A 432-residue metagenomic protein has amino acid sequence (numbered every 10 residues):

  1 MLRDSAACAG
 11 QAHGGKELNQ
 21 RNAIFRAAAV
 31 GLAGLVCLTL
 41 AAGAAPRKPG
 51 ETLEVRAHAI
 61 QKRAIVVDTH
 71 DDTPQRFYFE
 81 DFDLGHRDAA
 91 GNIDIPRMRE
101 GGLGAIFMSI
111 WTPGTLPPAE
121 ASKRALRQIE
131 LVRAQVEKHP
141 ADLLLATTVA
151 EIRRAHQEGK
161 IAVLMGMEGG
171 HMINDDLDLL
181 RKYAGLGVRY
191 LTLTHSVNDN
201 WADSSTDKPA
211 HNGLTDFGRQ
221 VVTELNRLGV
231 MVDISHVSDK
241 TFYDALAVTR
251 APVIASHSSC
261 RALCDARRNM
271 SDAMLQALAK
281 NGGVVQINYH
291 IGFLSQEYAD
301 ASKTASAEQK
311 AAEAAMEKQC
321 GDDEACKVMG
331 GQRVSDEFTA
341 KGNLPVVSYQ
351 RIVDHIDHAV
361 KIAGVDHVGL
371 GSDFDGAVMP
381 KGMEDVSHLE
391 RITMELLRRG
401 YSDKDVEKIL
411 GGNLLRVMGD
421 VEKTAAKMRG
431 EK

Functional and structural regions predicted by a protein language model:
M1-F25: N-terminal secretory signal peptides that target proteins for export/translocation
C8, A42-N212, R261, D265-K432: N-terminal hydrophobic targeting/anchoring segments and the immediately downstream early-domain regions of hydrolases
A28-T39: Bacterial N-terminal signal peptides
E80, D176-L180, T241-A251: Distinct, well-ordered alpha-helical segments
A210-F217, D233-S238, M270: Short, contiguous, pocket-lining structural segments that sit at or immediately flank catalytic/ligand-binding sites
H211-N226, A245-V253: Alpha-helix-loop-beta-strand connector modules within alpha/beta enzyme cores
V221-I234, S238-T241, M274-K280, H358: Substrate-binding cleft of carbohydrate-active enzyme catalytic domains
H257: Conserved active-site aspartate in kinases
